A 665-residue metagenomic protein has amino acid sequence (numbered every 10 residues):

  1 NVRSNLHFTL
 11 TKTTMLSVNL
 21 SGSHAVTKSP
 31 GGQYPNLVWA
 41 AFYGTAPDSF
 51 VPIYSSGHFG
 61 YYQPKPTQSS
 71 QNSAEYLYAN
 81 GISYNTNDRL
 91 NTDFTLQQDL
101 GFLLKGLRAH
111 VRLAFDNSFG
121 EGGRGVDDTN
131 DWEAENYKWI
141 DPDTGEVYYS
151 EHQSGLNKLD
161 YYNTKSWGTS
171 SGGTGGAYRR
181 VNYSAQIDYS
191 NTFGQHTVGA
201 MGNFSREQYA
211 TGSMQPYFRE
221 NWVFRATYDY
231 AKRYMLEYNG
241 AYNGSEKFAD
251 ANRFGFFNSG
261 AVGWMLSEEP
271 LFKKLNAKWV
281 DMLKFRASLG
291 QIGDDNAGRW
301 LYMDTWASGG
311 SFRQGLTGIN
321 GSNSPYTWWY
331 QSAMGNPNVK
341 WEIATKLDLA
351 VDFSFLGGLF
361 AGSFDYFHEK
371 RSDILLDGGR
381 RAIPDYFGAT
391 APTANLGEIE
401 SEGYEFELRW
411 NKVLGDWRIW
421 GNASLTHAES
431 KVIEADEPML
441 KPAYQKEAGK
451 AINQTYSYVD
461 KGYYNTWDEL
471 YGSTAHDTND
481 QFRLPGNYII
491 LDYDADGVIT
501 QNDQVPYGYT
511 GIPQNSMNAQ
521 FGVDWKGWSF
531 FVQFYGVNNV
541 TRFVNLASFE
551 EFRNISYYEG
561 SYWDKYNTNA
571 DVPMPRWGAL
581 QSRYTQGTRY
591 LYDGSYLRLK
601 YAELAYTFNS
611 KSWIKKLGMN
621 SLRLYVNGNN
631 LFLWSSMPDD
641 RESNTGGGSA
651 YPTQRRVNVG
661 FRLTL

Functional and structural regions predicted by a protein language model:
R3-Q71, S83-N87, G120-G122, G176-R179 (+7 more regions): Flexible loop and strand-edge segments within Gram-negative outer membrane beta-barrel domains
T9-T11, A25, T144, G172 (+7 more regions): Structural signature of Gram-negative outer-membrane beta-barrels, strongest in the C-terminal barrel of TonB-dependent
T13, D99-A109, G122-R124, T192-V198 (+9 more regions): Short loop/turn motifs that connect adjacent beta-strands in outer-membrane beta-barrel proteins
G22-V26, N91, L113-E121, F204-G212 (+12 more regions): Transmembrane beta-strands of outer-membrane beta-barrel pores
G44, K65-S69, K273-I343, S354 (+1 more regions): Solvent-exposed loop/turn elements at secondary-structure boundaries
E75, F482, V537-L624, G628: Extracytoplasmic gating/loop element in the C-terminal half of outer-membrane beta-barrel translocons and assembly
R299-L301, V413-G511: Conserved small-residue
A389, T393-S401, P442-L470, N567-V572 (+2 more regions): C-terminal beta-signal and terminal closure region of outer-membrane beta-barrel proteins
